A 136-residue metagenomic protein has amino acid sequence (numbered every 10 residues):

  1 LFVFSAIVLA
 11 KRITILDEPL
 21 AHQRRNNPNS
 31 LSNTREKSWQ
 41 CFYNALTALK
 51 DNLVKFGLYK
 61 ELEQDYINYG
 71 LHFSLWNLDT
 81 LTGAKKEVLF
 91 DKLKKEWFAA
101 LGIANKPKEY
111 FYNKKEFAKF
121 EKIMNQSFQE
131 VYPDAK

Functional and structural regions predicted by a protein language model:
V3, R12-A45, Y59, L81-A84: Nucleotide-sugar-dependent glycosyltransferase catalytic core
S5-I7: Hydrophobic residues within well-ordered alpha-helices
L9, N52: Active-site catalytic microenvironments for nucleophilic, acid-base chemistry
L53-E61: Inter-helical turn/loop segments and adjacent helix faces that build the functional surface of alpha-helical bundle
E61-N68, F90-K92: Short, charged, amphipathic alpha-helical segments
D65-N77: Amphipathic alpha-helical repeat scaffolds of TPR domains
T80-K136: Membrane-interface aromatic/basic loop that binds lipid-linked glycans or pyrophosphate carriers, typified by
